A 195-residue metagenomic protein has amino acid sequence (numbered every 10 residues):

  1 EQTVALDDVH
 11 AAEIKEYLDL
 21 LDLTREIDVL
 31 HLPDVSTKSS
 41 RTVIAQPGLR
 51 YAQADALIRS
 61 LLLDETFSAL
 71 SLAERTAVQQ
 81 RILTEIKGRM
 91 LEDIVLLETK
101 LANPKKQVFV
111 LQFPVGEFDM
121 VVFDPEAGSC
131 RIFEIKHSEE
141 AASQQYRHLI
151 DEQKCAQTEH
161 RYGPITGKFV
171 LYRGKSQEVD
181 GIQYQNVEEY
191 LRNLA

Functional and structural regions predicted by a protein language model:
E1-F118: Accessory nucleic acid-recognition modules appended to NTPase machines
D28, I135-S138, Y172-G174: Structural motif
L32-K38, P125-S129, R161: Short, solvent-exposed loop/turn segments that connect beta-strands within catalytic domains and beta-strand-rich
P33, S129, A141, S176-E178: Flexible, glycine-rich phosphate/dinucleotide-binding loops and adjacent beta-alpha linkers at cofactor/substrate
V95, T99, F118-S143, L149: Conserved catalytic cores of phosphodiester-cleaving nucleases, focusing on short active-site segments
F109, R131, G167-V170: A structural signal for isolated positions on well-ordered beta-strands in alpha/beta enzyme cores
E152-P164: Arginine/glycine-rich "motif VI" loop of SF2 helicases in the C-terminal RecA-like domain
T166-A195: Domain-level recognition of nuclease-like catalytic cores that cleave nucleotide substrates
